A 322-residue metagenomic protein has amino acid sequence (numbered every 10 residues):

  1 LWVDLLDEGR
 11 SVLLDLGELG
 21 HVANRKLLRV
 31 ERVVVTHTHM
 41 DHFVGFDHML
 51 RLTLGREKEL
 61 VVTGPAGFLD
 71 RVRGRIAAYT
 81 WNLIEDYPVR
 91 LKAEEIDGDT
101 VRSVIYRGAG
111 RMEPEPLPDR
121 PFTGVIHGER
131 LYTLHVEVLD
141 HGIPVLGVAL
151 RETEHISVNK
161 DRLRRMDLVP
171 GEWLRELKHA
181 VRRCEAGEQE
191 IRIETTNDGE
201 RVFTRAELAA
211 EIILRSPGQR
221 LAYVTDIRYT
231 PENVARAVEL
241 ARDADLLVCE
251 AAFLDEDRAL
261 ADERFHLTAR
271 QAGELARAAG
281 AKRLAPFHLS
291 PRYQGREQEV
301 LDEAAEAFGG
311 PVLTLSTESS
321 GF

Functional and structural regions predicted by a protein language model:
L1-L27, R32, E59, V148-L150 (+2 more regions): Conserved beta-strand hairpin/beta-sheet module of binuclear metal-dependent hydrolase folds, prominently
L14-L16, E31-D41, P65, A222-R228 (+3 more regions): Active-site neighborhood of phospho(di)ester-bond hydrolases with catalytic His/Asp-centered motifs
E18-G64: Active-site metal-binding motif and surrounding structural segment of the metallo-beta-lactamase
V30, G55-L60, G218-Q219, A279-P286: Short, surface-exposed connector motifs at secondary-structure boundaries
H48-L52, T80-W81, Q294-E303: Metal-dependent catalytic neighborhoods of phosphoester/phosphodiester hydrolases
E59, R71-D119, R292: Active-site neighborhood of divalent metal-dependent phosphoester bond hydrolases
R90-V104, E211-R215, P231-F322: Binuclear metal-ion centers of metallo-dependent hydrolases, dominated by the metallo-beta-lactamase
S103-V234, E239, L246: Active-site-proximal loop/helix segment associated with metal-binding centers of metalloenzymes
